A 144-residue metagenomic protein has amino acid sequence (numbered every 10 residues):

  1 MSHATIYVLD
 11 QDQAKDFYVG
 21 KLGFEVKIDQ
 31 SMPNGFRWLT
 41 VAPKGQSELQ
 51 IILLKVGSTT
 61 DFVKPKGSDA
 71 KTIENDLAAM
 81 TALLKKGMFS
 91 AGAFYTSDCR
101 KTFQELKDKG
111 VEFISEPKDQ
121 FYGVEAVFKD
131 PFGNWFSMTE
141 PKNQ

Functional and structural regions predicted by a protein language model:
M1-S2, G87-A91: Eukaryotic phosphotyrosine signaling hubs
T5-I6, K27-Q30, R37-T40, A93-Q144: Vicinal oxygen chelate
Y7-T60: Core segments of cupin and vicinal oxygen chelate
D10-Q11, K71-D76, S97, K101: Short hydrophobic/aromatic-rich motifs at helix boundaries and adjacent loops
Q50, F62, K101-F103: Intrinsically disordered, low-complexity acidic/polar segments
T59-L84: Charged, glycine/proline-rich intrinsically disordered loops and linkers
L84-F89, Q120: Short glycine-enriched loop/turn motifs at secondary-structure junctions
